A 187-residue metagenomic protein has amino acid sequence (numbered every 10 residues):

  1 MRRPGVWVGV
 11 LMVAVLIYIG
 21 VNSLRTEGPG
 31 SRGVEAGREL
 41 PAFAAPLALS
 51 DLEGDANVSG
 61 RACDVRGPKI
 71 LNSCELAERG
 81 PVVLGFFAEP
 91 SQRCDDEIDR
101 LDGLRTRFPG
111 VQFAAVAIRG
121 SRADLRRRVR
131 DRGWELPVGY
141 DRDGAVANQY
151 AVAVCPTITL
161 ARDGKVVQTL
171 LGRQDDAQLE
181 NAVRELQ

Functional and structural regions predicted by a protein language model:
G5-S23: Hydrophobic membrane-insertion alpha-helices, especially the h-region of bacterial N-terminal signal peptides
S23-E39: Ser/Thr/Pro/Gly-rich low-complexity linker/stalk segments immediately outside membranes or between
A44-V83: A short beta-strand-turn-helix
G80, D99, V154, T159-Q187: Thiol-/selenol-based redox modules, centered on thioredoxin-like and closely related oxidoreductase domains
V83-F87, A117: Structural cue for short, hydrophobic secondary-structure segments
F86-R100: Conserved redox-active cysteine motifs that mediate thiol-disulfide chemistry, especially di-cysteine Cys-X(1-2)-Cys
D102-G110, R130-W134, N148, K165 (+1 more regions): Sec-exported extracytoplasmic/periplasmic mature domains
A114, R126-R162: Short, internal strand/loop/helix patches that form the active-site neighborhood or redox-interaction surface
